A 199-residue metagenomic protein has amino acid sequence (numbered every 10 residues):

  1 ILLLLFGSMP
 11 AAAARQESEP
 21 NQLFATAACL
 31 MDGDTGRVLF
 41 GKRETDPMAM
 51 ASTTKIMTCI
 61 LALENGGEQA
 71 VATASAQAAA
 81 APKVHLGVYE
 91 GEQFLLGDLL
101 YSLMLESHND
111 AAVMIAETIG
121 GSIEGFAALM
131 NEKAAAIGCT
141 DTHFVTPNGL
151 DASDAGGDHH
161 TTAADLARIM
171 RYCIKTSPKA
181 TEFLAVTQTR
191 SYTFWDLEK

Functional and structural regions predicted by a protein language model:
I1-T53, E68-A70, A127: Beta-lactamase-like hydrolase cores
N21, D110-K199: A conserved catalytic-loop motif detector
G36, K55-T58, L103, A134 (+1 more regions): Buried hydrophobic packing residues in well-ordered domains
F40-L61, V71-T73, F94-S102: Short active-site loop at a secondary-structure junction that contains or immediately precedes the catalytic residue(s)
E64-A78, S177-Q188: Short, well-structured active-site flanking segments
T73-H85, A152, S191-T193: Acidic helix-start/capping segments at beta-turn-to-alpha-helix junctions
A76-E90, M130-H143: Active-site helix/loop module of the DD-peptidase/beta-lactamase fold, centered on the serine-lysine SxxK catalytic
A81-E117, A163, K199: Conserved catalytic neighborhood of penicillin-recognizing serine enzymes
